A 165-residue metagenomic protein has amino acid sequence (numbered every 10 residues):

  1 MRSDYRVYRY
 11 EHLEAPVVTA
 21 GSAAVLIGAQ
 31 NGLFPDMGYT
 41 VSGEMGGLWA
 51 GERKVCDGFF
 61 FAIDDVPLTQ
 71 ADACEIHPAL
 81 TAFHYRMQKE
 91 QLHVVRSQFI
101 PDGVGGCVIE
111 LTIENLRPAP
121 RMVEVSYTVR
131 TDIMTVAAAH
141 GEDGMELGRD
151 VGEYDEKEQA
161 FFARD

Functional and structural regions predicted by a protein language model:
M1-D165: Terminal accessory carbohydrate-recognition/targeting modules of carbohydrate-active enzymes
